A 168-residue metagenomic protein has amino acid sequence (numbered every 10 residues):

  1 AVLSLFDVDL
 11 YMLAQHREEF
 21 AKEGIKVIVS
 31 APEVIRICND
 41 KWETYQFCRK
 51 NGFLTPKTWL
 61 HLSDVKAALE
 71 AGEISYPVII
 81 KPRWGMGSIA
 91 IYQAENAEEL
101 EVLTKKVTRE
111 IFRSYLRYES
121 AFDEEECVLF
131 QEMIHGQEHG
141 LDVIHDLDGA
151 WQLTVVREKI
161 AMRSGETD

Functional and structural regions predicted by a protein language model:
A1-K57, L62-S63: Conserved N-proximal alpha/beta basic substrate-recognition cap immediately N-terminal to, or forming the N-lobe
Y11-Q15, V102, G140: Phosphate- and divalent-cation-binding pockets in alpha/beta enzyme and binding domains that engage nucleotide-derived
E19, K66-E73: Short amphipathic alpha-helix with an adjacent loop that forms part of the alpha/beta core around
L54-P56, E95-I134, G165-E166: Conserved ATP-binding module of the ATP-grasp superfamily
E70-I80, Q152: Acidic/histidine-enriched active-site and ligand-binding environments that engage anionic O-linkages
Y76-V102: Conserved anion/nucleotide-ligand pocket segment
G85-S88, I160-D168: Glycine-rich phosphate/pyrophosphate-binding beta-alpha loops
Y92, L103-T104, V128-E132, E138-E158: Beta-strand scaffold of nucleotide-dependent catalytic cores
